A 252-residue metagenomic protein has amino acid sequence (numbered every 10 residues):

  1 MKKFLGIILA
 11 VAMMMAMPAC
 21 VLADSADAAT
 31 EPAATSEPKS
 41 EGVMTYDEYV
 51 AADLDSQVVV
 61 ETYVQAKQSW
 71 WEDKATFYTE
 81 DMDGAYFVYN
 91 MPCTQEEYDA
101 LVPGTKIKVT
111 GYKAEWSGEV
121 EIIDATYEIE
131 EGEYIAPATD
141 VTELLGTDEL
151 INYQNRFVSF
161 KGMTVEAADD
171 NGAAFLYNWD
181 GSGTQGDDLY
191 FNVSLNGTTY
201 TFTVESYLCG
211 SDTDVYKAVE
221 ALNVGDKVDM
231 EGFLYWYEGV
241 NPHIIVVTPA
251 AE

Functional and structural regions predicted by a protein language model:
M1-K2, P38: Generic cytosolic/nucleocytoplasmic N-terminal low-complexity/intrinsically disordered segments
K2-A23: Sec-dependent N-terminal signal peptides of Gram-positive bacterial secreted proteins and lipoproteins
D24-E252: OB-fold single-stranded nucleic acid-binding module
